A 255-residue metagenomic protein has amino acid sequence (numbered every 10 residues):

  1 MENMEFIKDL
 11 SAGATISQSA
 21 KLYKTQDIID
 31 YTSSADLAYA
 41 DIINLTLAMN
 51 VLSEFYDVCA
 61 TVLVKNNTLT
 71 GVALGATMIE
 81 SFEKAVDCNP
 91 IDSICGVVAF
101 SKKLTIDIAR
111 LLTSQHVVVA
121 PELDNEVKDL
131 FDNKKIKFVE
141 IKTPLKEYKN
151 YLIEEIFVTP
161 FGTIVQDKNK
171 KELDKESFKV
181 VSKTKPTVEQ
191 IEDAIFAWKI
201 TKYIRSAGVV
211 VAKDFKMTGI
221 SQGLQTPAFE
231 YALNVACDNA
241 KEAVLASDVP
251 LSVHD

Functional and structural regions predicted by a protein language model:
M1-K128, D132, I136, E140-K168 (+1 more regions): Active-site loops and adjacent core secondary-structure elements that bind or stabilize anionic groups
T25-D30, K170-K185: A short, charged helix-loop
Y39, V188, G223, P227: A short glycine-/small-residue-rich loop at the edge of a beta-strand within enzyme catalytic domains
T70-I91, V210, D214-D255: Glycine- and Gly-Pro-enriched alpha-helical subdomains that act as flexible, kink-prone "lid/hinge" or packing modules
E176-I220: Internal active-site segments that recognize and position negatively charged phosphoryl groups and nucleotide moieties
